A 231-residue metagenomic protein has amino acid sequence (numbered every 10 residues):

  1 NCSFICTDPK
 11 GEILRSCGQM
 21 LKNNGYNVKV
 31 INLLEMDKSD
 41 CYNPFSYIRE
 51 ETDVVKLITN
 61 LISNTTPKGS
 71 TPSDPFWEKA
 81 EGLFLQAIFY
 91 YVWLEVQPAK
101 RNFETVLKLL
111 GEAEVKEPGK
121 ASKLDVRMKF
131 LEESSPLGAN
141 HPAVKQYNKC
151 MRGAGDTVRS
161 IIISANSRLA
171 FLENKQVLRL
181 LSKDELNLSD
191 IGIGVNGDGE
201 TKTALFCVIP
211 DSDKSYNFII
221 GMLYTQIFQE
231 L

Functional and structural regions predicted by a protein language model:
N1-L231: P-loop NTPase motor domains
